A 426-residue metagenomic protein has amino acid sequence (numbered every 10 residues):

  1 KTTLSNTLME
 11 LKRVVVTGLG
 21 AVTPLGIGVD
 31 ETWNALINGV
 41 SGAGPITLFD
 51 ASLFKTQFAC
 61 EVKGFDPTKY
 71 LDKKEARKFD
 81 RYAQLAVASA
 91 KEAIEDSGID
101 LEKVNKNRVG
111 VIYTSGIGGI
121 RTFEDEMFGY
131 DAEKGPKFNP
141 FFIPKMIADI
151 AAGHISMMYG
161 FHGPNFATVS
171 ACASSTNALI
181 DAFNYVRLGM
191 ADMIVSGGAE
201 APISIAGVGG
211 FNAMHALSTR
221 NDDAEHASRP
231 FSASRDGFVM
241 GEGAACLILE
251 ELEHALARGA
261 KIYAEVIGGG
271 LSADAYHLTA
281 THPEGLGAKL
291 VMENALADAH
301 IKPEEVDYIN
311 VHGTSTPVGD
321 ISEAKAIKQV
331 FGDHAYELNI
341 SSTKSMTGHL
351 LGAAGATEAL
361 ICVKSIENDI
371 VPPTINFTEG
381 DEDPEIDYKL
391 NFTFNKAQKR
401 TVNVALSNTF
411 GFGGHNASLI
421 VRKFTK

Functional and structural regions predicted by a protein language model:
N6-E75, S97, E253-Y263, L360-I375 (+1 more regions): ACP-dependent fatty acid/polyketide chain-elongation machinery
R13-T17, G44, D222-A299, Y308 (+1 more regions): Condensing-enzyme catalytic core mediating Claisen C-C bond formation in acyl metabolism
V16, V40-S170, A199-V208, P303-G319: Conserved beta-ketoacyl condensing-enzyme motif
G18, L36, A90, V111 (+10 more regions): Conserved small-residue
A86-I99, S156-Y159, P164-E200, F238-A260 (+2 more regions): Active-site-proximal alpha-helical scaffold in enzymes
A86-S97, A151, A178, E250-L252 (+5 more regions): Short, well-ordered amphipathic alpha-helical segments that serve as non-catalytic structural scaffolds within diverse
A132-N139, I180, N184, E200-A257 (+2 more regions): Glycine-/small-residue-rich "gating" segment that lines the acyl/pantetheine channel and substrate pocket
Y276-A288, T314-F331, L350-T357, Y388-N391: Short glycine/threonine-rich loop-to-helix capping motif typified by GTGT followed within a few residues by an Asp-Pro
